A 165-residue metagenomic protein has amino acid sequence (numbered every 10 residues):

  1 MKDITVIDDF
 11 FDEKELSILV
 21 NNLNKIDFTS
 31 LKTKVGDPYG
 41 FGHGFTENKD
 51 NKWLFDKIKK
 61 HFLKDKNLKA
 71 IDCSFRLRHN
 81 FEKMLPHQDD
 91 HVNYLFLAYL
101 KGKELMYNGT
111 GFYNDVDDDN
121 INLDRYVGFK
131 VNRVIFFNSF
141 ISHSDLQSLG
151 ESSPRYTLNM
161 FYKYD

Functional and structural regions predicted by a protein language model:
M1-M84: Non-heme Fe(II)/2-oxoglutarate
L68-D72, R76-D165: Catalytic core of non-heme Fe(II) oxygenases with the double-stranded beta-helix
